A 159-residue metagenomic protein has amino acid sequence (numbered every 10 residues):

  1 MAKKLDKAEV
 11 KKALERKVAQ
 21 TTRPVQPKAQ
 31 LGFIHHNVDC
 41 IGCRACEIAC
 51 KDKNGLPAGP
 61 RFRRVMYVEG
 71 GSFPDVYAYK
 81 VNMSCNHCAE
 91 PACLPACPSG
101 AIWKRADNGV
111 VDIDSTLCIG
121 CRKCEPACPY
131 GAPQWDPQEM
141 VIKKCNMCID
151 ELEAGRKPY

Functional and structural regions predicted by a protein language model:
M1-Y159: Non-ligating segments of multi-cofactor redox enzymes
